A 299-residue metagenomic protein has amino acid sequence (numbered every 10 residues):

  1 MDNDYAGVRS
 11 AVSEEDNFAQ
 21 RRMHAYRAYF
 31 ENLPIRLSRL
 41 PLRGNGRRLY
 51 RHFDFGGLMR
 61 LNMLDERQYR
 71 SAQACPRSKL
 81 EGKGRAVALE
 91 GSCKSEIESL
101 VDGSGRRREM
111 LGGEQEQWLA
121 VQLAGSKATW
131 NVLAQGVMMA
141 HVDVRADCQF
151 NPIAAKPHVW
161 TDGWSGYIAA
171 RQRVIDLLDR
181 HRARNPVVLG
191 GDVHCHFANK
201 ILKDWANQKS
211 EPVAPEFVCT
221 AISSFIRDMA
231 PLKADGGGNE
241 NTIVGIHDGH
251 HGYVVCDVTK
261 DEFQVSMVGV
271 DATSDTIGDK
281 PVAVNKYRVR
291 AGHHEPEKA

Functional and structural regions predicted by a protein language model:
M1-A299: Metal-dependent phosphoester/phosphodiester hydrolase catalytic core
